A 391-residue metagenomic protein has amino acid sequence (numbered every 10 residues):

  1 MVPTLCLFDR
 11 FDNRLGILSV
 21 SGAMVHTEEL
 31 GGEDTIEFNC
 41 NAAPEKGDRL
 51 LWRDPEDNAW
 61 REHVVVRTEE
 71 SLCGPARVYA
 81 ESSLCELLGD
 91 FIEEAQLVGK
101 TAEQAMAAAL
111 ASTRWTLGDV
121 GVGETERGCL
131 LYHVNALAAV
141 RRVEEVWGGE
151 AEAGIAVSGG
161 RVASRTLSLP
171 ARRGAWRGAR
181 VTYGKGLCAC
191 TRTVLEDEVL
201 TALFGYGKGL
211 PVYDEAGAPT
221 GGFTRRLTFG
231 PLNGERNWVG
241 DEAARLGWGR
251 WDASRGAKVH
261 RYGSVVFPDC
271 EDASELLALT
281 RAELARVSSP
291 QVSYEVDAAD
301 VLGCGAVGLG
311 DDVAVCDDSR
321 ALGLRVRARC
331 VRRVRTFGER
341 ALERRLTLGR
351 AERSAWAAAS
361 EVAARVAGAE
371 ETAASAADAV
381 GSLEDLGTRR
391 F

Functional and structural regions predicted by a protein language model:
M1-L30, A179-L195: Solvent-exposed edge beta-strands and adjacent loop segments that serve as assembly or binding interfaces
V2, R67-L87, G121-F204, G209: Short beta-strand-centered interaction patches in the first periplasmic/extracellular domains of large envelope
F11, E29, F38, A80 (+4 more regions): Amphipathic, non-transmembrane alpha-helical segments in extracytoplasmic/periplasmic proteins
G22-E33, A278-E295: Short, basic/aromatic beta-hairpin or loop at an interaction surface
N41-E124, R350-R353: Surface-exposed cap/loop segments at beta↔alpha junctions
P44-E56, L88-G99, R177-K185, V307-D317 (+1 more regions): Extended Gly/Ser/Thr-rich low-complexity repeat segments, especially those forming or decorating extracellular
V78, K208, V212-A278, S293-F391: Acidic, low-complexity/disordered segments
E103-A107, L137-V140, A202-L203, G217 (+3 more regions): Extracytoplasmic/secreted envelope proteins and their assembly/folding machinery, especially bacterial periplasmic
